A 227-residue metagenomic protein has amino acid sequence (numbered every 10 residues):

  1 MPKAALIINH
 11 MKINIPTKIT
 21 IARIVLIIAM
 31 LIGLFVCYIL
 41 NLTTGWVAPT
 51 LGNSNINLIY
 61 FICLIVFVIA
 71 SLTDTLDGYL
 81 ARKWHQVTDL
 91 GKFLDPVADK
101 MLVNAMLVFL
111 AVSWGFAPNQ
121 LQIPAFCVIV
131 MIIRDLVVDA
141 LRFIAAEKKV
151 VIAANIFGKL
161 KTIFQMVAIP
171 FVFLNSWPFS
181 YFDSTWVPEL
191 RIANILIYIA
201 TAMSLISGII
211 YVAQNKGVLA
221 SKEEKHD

Functional and structural regions predicted by a protein language model:
P2-D227: Alpha-helical transmembrane bundles and membrane-interface segments of multipass inner-membrane proteins
